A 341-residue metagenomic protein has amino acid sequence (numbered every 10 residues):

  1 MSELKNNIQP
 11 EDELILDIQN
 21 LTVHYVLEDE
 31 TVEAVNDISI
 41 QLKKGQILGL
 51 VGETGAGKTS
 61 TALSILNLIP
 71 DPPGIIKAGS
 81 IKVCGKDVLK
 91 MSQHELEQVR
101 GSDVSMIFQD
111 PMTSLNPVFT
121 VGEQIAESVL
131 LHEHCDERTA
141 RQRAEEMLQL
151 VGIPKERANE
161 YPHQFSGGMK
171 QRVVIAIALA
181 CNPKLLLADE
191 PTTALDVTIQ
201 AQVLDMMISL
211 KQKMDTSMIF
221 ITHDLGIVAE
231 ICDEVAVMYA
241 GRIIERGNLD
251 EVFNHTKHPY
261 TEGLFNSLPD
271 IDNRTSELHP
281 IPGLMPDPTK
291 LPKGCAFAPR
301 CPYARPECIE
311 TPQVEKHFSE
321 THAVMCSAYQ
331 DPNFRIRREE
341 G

Functional and structural regions predicted by a protein language model:
I8-L14, A158, N248-G341: Short catalytic/signature loops enriched in Gly
I76-D87: Conserved ABC transporter NBD signature motif
K86-D87, R138-E156, F265: Conserved ABC ATPase "signature" region
E160-F165, M169: Conserved ABC ATPase signature
A180-K184: A short, proline-enriched helix->beta-strand linker immediately N-terminal to the Walker B motif in ABC-type P-loop
L187, P191, L195-S276: P-loop NTP-binding/switch modules centered on Walker-like glycine-rich loops
